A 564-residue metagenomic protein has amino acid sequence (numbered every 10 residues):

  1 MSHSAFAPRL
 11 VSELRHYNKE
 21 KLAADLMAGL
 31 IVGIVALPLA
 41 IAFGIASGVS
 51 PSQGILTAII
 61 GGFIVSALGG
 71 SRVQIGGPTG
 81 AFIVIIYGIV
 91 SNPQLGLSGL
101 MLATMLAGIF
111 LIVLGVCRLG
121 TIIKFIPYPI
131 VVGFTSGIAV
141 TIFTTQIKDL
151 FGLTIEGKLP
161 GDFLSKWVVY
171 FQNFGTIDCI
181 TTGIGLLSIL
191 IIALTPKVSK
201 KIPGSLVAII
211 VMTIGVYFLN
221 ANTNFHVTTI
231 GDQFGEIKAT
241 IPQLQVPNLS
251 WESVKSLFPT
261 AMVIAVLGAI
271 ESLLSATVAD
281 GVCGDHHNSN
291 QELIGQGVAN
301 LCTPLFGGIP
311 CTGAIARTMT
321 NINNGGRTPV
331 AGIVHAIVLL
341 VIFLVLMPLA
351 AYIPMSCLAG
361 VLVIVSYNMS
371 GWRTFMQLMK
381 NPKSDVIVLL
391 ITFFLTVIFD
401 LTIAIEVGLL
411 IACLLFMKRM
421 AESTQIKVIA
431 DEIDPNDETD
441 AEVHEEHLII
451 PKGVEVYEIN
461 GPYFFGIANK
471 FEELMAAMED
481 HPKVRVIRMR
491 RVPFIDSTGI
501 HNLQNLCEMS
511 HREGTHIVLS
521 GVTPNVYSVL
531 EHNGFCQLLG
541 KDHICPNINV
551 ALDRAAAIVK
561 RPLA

Functional and structural regions predicted by a protein language model:
M1-P435, G514: Transmembrane helical cores of multi-pass ion-transport proteins
A28, I189, A193, N469 (+3 more regions): Short, contiguous clusters of charged residues that form electrostatic/catalytic patches at enzyme active sites, used
G76, L519-S520, C545: Active-site-adjacent beta-strand anchor residues
I86, W167, F471-M475, A551 (+1 more regions): Generic hydrophobic alpha-helical segments
I337, V526-Y527, P546: Short secondary-structure capping/turn micro-motifs that flank functional sites
N368-L538, A556-A564: The feature marks cytosolic C-terminal regulatory regions of anion transporters and related permeases
L539-R554: Short acidic-hydrophobic, aromatic-tinged amphipathic segments that line or gate anion-handling sites
